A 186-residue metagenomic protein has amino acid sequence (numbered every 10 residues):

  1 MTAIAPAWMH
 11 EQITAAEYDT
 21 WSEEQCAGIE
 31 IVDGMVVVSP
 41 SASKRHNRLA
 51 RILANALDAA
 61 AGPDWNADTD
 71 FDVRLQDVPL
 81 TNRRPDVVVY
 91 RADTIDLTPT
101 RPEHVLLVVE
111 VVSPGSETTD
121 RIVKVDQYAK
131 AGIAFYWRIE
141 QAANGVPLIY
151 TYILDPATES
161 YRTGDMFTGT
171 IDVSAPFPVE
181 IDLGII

Functional and structural regions predicted by a protein language model:
M1-I186: Gly/Pro/Ser/Thr-rich low-complexity, intrinsically disordered segments predominantly at protein N-termini
